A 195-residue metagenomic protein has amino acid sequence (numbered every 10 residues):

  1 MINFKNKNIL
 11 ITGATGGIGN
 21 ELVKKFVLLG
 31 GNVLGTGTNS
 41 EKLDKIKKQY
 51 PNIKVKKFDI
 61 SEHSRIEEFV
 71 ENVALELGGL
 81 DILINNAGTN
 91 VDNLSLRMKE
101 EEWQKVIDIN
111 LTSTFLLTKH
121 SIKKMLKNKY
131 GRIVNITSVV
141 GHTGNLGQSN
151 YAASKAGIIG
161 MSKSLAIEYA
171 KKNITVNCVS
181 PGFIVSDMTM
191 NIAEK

Functional and structural regions predicted by a protein language model:
T15-G16: Conserved glycine-rich cofactor-binding loop
L29-K45: Conserved glycine-rich Rossmann-like NAD(P)H-binding loop of the short-chain dehydrogenase/reductase
F58-E68, E100: The beta1-alpha1 cofactor-binding region of Rossmann-like NAD(H)/NADP(H)-dependent oxidoreductases
L94-S95, K99-I107: Substrate-binding pocket helix/loop in short-chain dehydrogenase/reductase
T118, S154, S162: Active-site helix of classical SDR
K123, I167-K171: Alpha-helical segment proximal to the catalytic Tyr-Lys
S138: Residue(s) in the substrate-gating loop at a strand-loop-helix junction that position the organic substrate next
